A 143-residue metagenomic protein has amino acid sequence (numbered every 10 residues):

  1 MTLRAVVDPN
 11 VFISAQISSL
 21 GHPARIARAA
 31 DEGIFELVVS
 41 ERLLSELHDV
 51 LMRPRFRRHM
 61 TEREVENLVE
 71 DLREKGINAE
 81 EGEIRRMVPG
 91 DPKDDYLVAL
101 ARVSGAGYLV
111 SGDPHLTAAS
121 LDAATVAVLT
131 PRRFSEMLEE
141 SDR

Functional and structural regions predicted by a protein language model:
M1-V39: Short, well-structured N-terminal submotif of metal-dependent ribonuclease cores
P9, E41-R42, G112-P114: Short secondary-structure boundary segments
F12-I13, L44-S45, L116-A118: Short, active-site-adjacent cap segments at secondary-structure transitions
A15-Q16, V50, H59, A119 (+1 more regions): Residues that scaffold the ATP/ADP-binding catalytic core of kinase and kinase-like folds
A29, L100, S120: Hydrophobic/aromatic ligand-binding patch that stacks against planar heteroaromatic rings of cofactors or nucleotides
A29-I84: PIN-domain endoribonuclease scaffold, especially VapC-family toxins
E74-L109, P114: Active-site neighborhoods of divalent-metal-dependent phosphate/nucleic-acid chemistry enzymes
S104-V110, P114-R143: Acidic, PIN/NYN-like endoribonuclease modules and their adjacent C-terminal/linker elements
